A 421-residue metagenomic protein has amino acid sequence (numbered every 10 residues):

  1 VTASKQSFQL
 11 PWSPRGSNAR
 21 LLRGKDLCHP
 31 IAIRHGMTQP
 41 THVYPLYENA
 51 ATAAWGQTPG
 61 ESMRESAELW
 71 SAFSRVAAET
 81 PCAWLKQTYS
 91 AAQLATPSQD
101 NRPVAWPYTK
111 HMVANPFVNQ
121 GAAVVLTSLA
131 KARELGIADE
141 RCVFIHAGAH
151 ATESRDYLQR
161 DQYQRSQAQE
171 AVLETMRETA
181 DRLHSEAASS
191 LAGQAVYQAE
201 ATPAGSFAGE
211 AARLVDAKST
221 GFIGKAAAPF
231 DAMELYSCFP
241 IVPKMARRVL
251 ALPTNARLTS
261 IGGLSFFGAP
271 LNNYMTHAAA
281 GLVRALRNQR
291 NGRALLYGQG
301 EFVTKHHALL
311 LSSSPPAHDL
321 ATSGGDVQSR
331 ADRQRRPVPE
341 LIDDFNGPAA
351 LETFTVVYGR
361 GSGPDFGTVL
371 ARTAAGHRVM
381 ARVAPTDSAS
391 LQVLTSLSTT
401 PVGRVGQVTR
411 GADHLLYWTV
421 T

Functional and structural regions predicted by a protein language model:
V1-K131, I137-F266, R284, G298-G300 (+1 more regions): Conserved "HGTGT" condensation-loop signature of ketosynthase/thiolase-family condensing enzymes that catalyze
L271-M275, L286: A conserved active-site cap/scaffold subdomain adjacent to cofactor or substrate pockets
A280-R287: Oxidoreductase and adenylate-handling cofactor-binding alpha/beta cores
N291: Active-site core segments that coordinate phosphate-bearing ligands/cofactors across diverse enzyme families
A294-L296: Cysteine-clustered segments with highest specificity for TGF-beta superfamily mature ligands
T304: Gly/Pro-rich active-site capping loops and adjacent beta-alpha segments that organize cofactor/substrate pockets
